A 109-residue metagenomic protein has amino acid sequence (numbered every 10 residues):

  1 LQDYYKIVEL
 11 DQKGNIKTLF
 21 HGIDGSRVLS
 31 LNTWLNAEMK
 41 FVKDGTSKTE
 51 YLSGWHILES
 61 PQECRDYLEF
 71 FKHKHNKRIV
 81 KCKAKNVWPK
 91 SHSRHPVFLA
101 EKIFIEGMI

Functional and structural regions predicted by a protein language model:
L1-H56, E69-K77, A84-H92: ADP-ribose/NAD+-binding catalytic cleft of ART/PARP-like enzymes
I57-P61: Conserved aromatic
Q62-E69: Short amphipathic alpha-helices within nucleic acid-binding modules
C64, V80-C82: Long alpha-helical scaffolds
P89, R94-I109: A structural signal for short, hydrophobic beta-strand segments that form beta-sheets in beta-rich/all-beta domains
